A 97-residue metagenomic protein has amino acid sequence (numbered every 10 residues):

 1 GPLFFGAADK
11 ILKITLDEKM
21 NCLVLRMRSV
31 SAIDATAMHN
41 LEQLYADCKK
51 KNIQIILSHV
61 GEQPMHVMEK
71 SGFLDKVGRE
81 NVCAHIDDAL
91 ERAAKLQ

Functional and structural regions predicted by a protein language model:
G1-Q97: Structured cytosolic domains appended to multi-pass membrane proteins
